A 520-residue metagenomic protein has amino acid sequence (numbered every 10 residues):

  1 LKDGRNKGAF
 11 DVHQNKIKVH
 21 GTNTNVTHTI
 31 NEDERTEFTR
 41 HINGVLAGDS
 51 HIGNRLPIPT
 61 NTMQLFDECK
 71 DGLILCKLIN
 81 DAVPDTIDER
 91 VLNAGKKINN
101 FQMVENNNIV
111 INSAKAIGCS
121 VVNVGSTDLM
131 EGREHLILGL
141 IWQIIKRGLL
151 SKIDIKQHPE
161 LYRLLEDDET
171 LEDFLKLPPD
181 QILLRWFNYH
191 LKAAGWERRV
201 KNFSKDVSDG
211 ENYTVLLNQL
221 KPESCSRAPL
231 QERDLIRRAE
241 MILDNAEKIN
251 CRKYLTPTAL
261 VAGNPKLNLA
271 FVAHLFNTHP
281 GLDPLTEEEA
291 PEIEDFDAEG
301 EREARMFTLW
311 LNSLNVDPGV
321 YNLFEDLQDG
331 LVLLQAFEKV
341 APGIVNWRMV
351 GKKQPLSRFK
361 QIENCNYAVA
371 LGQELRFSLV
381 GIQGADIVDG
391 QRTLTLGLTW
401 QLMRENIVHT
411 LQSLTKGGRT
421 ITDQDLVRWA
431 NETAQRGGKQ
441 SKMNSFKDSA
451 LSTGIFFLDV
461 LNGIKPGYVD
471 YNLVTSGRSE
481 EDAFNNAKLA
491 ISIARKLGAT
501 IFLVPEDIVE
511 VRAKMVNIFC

Functional and structural regions predicted by a protein language model:
L1-C520: Alpha-helical coiled-coil scaffolding segments
